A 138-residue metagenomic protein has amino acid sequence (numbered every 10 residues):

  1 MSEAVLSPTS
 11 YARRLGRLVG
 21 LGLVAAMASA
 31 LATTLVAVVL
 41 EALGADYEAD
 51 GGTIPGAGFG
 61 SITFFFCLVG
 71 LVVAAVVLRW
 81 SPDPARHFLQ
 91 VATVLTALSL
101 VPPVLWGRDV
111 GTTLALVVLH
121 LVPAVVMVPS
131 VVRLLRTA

Functional and structural regions predicted by a protein language model:
M1-G16: Short, Lys/Arg-rich, polar N-terminal cytosolic tail immediately upstream of the first transmembrane signal-anchor
L18, G51, L68, A75-T96: Internal alpha-helical transmembrane segments of multi-pass membrane proteins
L21, A25, S29, V122-A138: Membrane-water interface at the C-terminal end of transmembrane alpha helices
A30-V38, C67-A75, A124-P129: Transmembrane alpha-helical segments of multi-pass membrane transport proteins and ion-pumping complexes
L40-G52: Membrane-interface interhelical connector segments
D50-F65: A loop-to-helix transmembrane entry motif
V101-A115: Membrane-helix boundary connector in multi-pass membrane proteins
